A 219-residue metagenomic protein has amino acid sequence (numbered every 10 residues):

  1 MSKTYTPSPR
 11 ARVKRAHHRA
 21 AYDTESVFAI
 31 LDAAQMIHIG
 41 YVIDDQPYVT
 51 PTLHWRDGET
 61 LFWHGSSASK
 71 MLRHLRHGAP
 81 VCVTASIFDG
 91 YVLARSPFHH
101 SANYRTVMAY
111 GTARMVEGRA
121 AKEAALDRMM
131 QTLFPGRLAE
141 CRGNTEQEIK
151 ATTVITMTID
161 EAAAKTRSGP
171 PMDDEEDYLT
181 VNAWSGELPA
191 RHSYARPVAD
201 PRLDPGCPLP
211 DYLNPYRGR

Functional and structural regions predicted by a protein language model:
M1-A11, E117, A121-R219: C-terminal edge-of-domain segments
T4-F62, R73: An N-terminal domain-cap segment
P7, S67-R128: Short, structured beta-strand-loop surface elements
D32-A34, V49, R56-G58, R76-P80 (+2 more regions): Short connector loops at helix/strand junctions that flank enzyme active sites, especially segments positioning acidic
I37-I39, A113-R114, A162-A164: Short beta-strand segments in beta-sandwich/barrel cores
L53, C82, T106-Y110, V154-T156 (+2 more regions): Conserved hydrophobic/aromatic beta-strand scaffold that supports enzyme active sites
T60-F62, C82, K165: General beta-strand recognition
